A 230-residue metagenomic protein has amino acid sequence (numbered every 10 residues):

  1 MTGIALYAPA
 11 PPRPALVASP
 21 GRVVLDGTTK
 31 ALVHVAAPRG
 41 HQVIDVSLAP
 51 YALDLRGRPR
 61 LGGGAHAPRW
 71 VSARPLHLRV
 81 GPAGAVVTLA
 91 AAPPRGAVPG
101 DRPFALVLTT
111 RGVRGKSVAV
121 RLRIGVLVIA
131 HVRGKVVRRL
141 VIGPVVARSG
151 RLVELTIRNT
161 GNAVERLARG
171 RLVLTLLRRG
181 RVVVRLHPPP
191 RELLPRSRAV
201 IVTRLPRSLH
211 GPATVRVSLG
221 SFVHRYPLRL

Functional and structural regions predicted by a protein language model:
L6-G40, R139-E154: Beta-sheet-dominated interaction scaffolds and their linkers
P11-P20, R39-T88, A168-V183: Surface-exposed binding patches on compact interaction domains or structured appendages
L25, H77-A85, P190-A199: Short proline/glycine- and polar residue-rich coil/turn motifs
D26-L32, G84-V87, A97-A105, S149-V153: Short, solvent-exposed loop/turn segments enriched in Ser/Thr/Gly
L32, V86-T88, R198-P206: Exposed aromatic-hydrophobic patches
P38, Q42, A49-A52, L61 (+2 more regions): Terminal connector regions
N159-A163: Short amphipathic, basic-aromatic surface patches that mediate peripheral association with negatively charged
R178-P188, V223-Y226: Surface-exposed loop/edge segments in extracytoplasmic proteins
